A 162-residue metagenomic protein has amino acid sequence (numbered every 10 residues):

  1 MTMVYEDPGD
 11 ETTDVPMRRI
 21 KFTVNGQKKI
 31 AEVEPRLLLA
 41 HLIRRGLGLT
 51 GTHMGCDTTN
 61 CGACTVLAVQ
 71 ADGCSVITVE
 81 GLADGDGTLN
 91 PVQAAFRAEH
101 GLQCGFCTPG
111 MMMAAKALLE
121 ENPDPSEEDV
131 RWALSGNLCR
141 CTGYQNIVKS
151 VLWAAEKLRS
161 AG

Functional and structural regions predicted by a protein language model:
M1-G162: Signature of N-terminal electron-transfer/Fe-S-associated modules in redox systems
